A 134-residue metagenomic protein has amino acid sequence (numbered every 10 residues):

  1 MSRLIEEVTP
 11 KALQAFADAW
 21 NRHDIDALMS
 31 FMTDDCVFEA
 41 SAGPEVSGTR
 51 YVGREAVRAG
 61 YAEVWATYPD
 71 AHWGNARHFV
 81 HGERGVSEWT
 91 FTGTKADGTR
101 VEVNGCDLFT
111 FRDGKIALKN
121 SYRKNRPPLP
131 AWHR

Functional and structural regions predicted by a protein language model:
M1-D34, H133: Short, low-complexity N-terminal intrinsically disordered segments enriched in polar/charged residues
I5, A27-G82: A solvent-exposed, acidic/Ser-Thr-rich amphipathic alpha-helical stretch
F16, L28-M32, C36, G53 (+4 more regions): Hydrophobic pocket/interface hotspot
M32, F91-G93, R123: Short beta-strand segments enriched in hydrophobic/aromatic residues within well-folded beta-rich domains
H72-G74, V101-D107: Short, surface-exposed coil-to-beta transition loops
G82-F91: A short hydrophobic beta-strand element
G93-E102: Short, cysteine-centered beta-strand-loop-beta hairpins and adjacent loop/turn segments enriched in charged/polar
N104-P130: Short beta-strand edge/turn micro-motifs at domain boundaries
